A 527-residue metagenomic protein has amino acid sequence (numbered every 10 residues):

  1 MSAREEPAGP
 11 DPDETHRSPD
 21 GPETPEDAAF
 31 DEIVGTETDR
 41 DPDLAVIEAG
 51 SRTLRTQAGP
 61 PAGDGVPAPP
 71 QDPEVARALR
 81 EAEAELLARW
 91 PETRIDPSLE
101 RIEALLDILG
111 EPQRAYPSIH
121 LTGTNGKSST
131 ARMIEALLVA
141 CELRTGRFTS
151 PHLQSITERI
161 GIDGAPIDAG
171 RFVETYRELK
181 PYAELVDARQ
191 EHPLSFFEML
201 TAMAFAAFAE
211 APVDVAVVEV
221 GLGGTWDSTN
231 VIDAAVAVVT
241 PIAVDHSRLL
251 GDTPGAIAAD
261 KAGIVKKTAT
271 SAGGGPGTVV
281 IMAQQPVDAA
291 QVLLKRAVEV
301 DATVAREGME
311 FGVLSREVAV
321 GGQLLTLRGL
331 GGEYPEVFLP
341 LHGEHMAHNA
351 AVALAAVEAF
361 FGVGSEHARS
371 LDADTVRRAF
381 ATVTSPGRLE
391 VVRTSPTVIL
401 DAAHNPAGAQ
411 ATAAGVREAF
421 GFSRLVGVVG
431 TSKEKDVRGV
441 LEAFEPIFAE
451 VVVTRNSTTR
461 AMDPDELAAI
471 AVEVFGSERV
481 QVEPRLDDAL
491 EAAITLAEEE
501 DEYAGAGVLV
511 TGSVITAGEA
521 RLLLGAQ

Functional and structural regions predicted by a protein language model:
M1-G123, T130-C141, F148, D187-E191: Short functional linear segments
E74, A78, T93-R94, L99 (+4 more regions): ATP-dependent carboxylate-amine ligase catalytic core
A115, V215-V218, D227-V238, I242-H246 (+2 more regions): Nucleotide phosphate-binding/pyrophosphate-handling subdomain across enzymes that bind or process nucleotide phosphates
F148-P151, I281-P286, R296-V318, F338-G343 (+6 more regions): Beta-strand->loop->alpha-helix junctions that form or flank phosphate-binding loops in nucleotide-handling enzymes
D187-A188, H192, M199, P212-E219 (+3 more regions): Acidic, Mg2+-coordinating active-site environments of NTP-dependent enzymes
F208-D214, A419-S423, A493-G507: Glycine-rich phosphate-binding loop signature in dinucleotide/nucleotide-binding domains
V280, P286-L293, D301, G321-L324 (+3 more regions): C-terminal helical cap/extension that packs against the catalytic core of soluble nucleotide-cofactor enzymes
S513: Active-site-proximal loop/hinge segments that shape catalytic or ion-binding/gating pockets
